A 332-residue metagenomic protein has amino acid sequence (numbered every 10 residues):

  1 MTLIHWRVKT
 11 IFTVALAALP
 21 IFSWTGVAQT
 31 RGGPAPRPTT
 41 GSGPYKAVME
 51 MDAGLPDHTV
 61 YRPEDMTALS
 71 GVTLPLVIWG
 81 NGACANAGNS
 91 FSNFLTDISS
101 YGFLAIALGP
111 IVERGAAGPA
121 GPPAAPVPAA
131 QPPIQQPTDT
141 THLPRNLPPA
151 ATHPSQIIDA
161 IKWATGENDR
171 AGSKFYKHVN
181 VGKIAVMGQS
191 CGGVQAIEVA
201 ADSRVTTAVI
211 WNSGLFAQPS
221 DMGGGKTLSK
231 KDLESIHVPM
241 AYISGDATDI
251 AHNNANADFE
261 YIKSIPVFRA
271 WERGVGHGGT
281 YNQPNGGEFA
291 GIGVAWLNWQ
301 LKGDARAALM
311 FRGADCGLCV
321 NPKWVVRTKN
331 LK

Functional and structural regions predicted by a protein language model:
I11-S23: Bacterial N-terminal signal peptides
Q29-V72: N-terminal cap/lid segment of alpha/beta-hydrolase-fold proteins
G71-G82: Short beta-strand element of the alpha/beta-hydrolase
N89-V112: Short amphipathic alpha-helix adjacent to the substrate-entry channel of hydrolases
A124-V181: Alpha/beta-hydrolase active-site loop
I161-S235: Primarily recognizes the serine-hydrolase "nucleophile elbow" in alpha/beta-hydrolase and SGNH/GDSL folds
T206-Q283: The feature captures the conserved acid-bearing segment of alpha/beta-hydrolase catalytic domains
I265, G274-G276, Q283-K332: Alpha/beta-hydrolase-fold serine-hydrolase catalytic core, especially in secreted/extracellular enzymes
